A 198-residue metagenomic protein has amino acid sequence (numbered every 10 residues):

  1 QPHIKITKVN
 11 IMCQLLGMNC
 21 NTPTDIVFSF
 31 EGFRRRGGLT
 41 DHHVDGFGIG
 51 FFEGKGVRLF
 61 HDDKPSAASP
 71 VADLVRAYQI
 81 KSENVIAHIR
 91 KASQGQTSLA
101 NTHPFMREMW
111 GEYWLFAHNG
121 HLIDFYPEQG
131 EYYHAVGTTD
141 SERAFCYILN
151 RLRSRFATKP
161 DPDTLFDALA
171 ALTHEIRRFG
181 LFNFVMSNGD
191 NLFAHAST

Functional and structural regions predicted by a protein language model:
K8-P70: Extreme N-terminus nucleophile/cap motif
C13, I49, I86, A144 (+1 more regions): A residue-level signal for conserved active-site and pocket-lining positions in enzyme catalytic cores
C13, P104-L122, H174-T198: Conserved catalytic micro-motifs used in adenylation/nucleotidyl-transfer and phosphoryl/amide- and methyl-transfer
M18-N21, H88-K91, N119, G189 (+1 more regions): Fold-independent oxyanion-binding glycine-rich loops and adjacent beta-strand/coil segments at enzyme active sites
I26, L59, S69, G95-T97 (+2 more regions): Short helix/loop capping segments that flank catalytic or ligand/cofactor-binding pockets
G54-R58, E112-Y113, H118, D124-Y133: Cytosolic regulatory regions built on CNB/CRP/Popeye-like sensor folds
D63-V75, I89-G111, E128-E131: Short acidic (Asp/Glu) patches
I123-N188: Short histidine
